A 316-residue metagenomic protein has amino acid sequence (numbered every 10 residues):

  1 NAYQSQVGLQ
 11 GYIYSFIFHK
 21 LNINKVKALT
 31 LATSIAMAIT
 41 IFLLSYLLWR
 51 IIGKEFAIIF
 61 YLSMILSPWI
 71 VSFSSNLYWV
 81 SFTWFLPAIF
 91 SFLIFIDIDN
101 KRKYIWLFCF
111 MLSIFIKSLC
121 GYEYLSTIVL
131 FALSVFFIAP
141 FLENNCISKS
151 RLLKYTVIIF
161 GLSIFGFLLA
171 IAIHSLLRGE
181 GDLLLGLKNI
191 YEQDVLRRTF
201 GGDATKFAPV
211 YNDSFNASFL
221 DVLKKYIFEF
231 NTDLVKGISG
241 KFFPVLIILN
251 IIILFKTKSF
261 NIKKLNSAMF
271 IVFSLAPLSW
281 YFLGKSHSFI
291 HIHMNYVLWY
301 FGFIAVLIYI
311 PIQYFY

Functional and structural regions predicted by a protein language model:
A2-I23: Short hydrophobic/aromatic helix or loop-helix immediately within or flanking a transmembrane segment in polytopic
K25-T30, Y61-W84, I114-F115, L119 (+1 more regions): Aromatic- and kink-enriched transmembrane "portal" helix at the membrane-lumen/periplasm boundary that abuts
L31-I59, I253-K256: Transmembrane-helix motifs of polytopic, lipid-linked glycan transferases
T40-S45, K224-K264, I310, Y314: Hydrophobic, aromatic-rich transmembrane alpha-helices and their immediate juxtamembrane boundary segments
F85, F289-F315: Hydrophobic/aromatic-rich transmembrane helices and adjacent perimembrane loops
W106-Y124, I159-I164: Membrane-interface alpha helices of multi-pass inner-membrane proteins
T156-V245: Membrane-lumen/periplasm interface segments of specific transmembrane helices in polyprenyl phosphate-linked
F260-S286: Transmembrane alpha-helix segments characteristic of polytopic inner-membrane glycan-assembly/cell-envelope
